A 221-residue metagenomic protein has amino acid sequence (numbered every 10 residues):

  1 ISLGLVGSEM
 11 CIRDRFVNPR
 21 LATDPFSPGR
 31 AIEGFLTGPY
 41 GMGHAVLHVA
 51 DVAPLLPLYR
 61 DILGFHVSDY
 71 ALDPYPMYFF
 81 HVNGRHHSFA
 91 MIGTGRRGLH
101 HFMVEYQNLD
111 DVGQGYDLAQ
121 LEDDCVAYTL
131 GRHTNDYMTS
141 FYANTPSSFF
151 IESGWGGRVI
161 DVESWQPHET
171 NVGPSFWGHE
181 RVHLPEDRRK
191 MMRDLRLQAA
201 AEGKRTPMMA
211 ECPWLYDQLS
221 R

Functional and structural regions predicted by a protein language model:
I1-V6, M10-I12: Short, small-residue-biased leader/transition segments that mark boundaries at the very start of proteins
S2, F26-R30, G34-P39, L55 (+4 more regions): Catalytic cores of nucleotide-enabled group-transfer and carboxylate-activating enzymes in metabolic and assembly-line
S8, F80-G84, N144-P146: Active-site beta-strand termini and strand-to-loop segments that position acidic
R13-R20, G154-V159: Short beta->alpha transition motifs characteristic of CBS
V17-A53, H66, R97-V104, A199-K204 (+2 more regions): N-terminal beta-strand motif that seeds the catalytic metal site of vicinal oxygen chelate
A22, W165-R221: Acidic/histidine-enriched, glycine/proline-rich intrinsically disordered or flexible terminal extensions
L47-H87, I92: Core segments of cupin and vicinal oxygen chelate
T94, H100-F176: Active-site/pore-lining binding-face segments in mid-to-C-terminal subdomains
